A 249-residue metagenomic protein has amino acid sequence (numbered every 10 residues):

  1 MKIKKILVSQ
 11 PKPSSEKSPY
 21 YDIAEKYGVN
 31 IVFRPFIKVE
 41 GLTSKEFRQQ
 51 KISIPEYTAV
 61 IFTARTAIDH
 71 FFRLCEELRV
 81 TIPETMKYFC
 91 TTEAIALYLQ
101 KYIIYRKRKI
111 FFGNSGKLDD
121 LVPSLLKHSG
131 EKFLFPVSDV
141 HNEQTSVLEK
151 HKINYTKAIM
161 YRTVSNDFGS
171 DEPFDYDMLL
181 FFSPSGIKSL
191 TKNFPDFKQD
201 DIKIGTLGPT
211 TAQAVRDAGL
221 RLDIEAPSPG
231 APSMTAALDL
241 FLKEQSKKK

Functional and structural regions predicted by a protein language model:
M1-K249: Conserved beta-alpha
